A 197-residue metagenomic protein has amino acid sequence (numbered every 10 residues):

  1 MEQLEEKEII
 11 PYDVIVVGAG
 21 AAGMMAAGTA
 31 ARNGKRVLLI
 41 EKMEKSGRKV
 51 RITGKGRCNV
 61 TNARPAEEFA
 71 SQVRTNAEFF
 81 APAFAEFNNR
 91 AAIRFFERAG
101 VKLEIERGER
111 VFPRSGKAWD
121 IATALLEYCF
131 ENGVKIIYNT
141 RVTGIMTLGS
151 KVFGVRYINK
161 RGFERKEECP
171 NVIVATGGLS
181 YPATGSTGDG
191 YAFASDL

Functional and structural regions predicted by a protein language model:
M1-P11, F163-E164: A short, basic/flexible loop-to-alpha-helix module at the beginning of a structural domain
K7-A22: Beta1/beta-strand and adjacent pyrophosphate-binding region of the FAD-binding site in flavoprotein oxidoreductases
I15, A31-K55: Glycine-rich FAD pyrophosphate-binding loop
A19-A22, A26-A31: Small-residue (primarily alanine) positions within well-ordered alpha-helices, especially packing/interaction faces
K35-L38, L103, V172: Hydrophobic anchor at the start of a short beta-strand that flanks the dinucleotide cofactor-binding loop
I52, W119-D120, A124-L197: Predominantly flavin-linked oxidoreductase catalytic cores and closely associated redox partners
R57-I105: Glycine-rich active-site loop/strand segments that organize a redox cofactor
R98-E127, E131: Mobile, glycine/GP-rich and aromatic-enriched active-site lid/loop segments adjacent to catalytic centers
